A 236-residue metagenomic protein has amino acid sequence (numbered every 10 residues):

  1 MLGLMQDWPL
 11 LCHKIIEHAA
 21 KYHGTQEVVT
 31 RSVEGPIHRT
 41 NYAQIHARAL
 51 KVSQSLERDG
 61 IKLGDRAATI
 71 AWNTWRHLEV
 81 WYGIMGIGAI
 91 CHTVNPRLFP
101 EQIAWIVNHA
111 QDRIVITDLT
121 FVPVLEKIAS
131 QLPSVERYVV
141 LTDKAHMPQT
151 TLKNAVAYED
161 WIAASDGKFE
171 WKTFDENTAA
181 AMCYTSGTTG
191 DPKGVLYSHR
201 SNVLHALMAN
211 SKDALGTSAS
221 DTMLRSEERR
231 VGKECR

Functional and structural regions predicted by a protein language model:
D7-V29, A47: A short N-terminal helical cap/helix-turn-helix that marks the beginning of AMP-binding/adenylate-forming
I15-E17, R58-D59, G86-A163, F174: Structural core segment of the AMP-binding/adenylate-forming
I16-E17, E57, W75-V94, I103-A104 (+2 more regions): Hydrophobic alpha-helical segments in the ANL/AMP-binding
A19, G24, I45, A49 (+9 more regions): Adenylate-forming
V28-T74, L78-Y82, F99-A104, A157-D160: Conserved AMP-binding/adenylate-forming core of the ANL superfamily
R39-T40, L98, V156, F174 (+2 more regions): A broad, structural micro-motif
L56-I61, D166-T178, M182-S226: Conserved adenylate-forming
A71-T74, N95, T217, M223-R230: Conserved AMP-binding
